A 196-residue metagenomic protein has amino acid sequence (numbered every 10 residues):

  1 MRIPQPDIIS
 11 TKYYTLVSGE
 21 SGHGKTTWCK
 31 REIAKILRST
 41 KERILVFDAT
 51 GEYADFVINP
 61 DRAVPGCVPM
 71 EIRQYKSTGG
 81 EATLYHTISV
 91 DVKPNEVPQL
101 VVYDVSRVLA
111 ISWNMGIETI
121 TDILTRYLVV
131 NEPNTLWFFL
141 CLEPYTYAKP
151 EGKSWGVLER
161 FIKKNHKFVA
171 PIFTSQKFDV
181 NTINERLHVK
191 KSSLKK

Functional and structural regions predicted by a protein language model:
M1-K12: Pre-Walker A adenine-sensing motif
I3, E20, L84, I88-V92: Phospho-regulatory, low-complexity terminal regions
T15-A34, W113-K196: Conserved P-loop NTPase motor cores
H23-S77: Walker A/P-loop NTP-binding active-site region of P-loop NTPases, recognizing the glycine-rich GxxxxGKT/S
R43-D48, P69-Q74, L84-S89, F139 (+1 more regions): Short, hydrophobic beta-strand segments that form beta-sheet elements in well-ordered domains
T50, V105-V108, C141-Y145: Conserved Walker B
T87-E96, D122-V130: Conserved alpha-helical scaffold flanking the Walker A/P-loop in AAA+ ATPase domains
P94-T119: Conserved P-loop NTPase mechanochemical-coupling segment
